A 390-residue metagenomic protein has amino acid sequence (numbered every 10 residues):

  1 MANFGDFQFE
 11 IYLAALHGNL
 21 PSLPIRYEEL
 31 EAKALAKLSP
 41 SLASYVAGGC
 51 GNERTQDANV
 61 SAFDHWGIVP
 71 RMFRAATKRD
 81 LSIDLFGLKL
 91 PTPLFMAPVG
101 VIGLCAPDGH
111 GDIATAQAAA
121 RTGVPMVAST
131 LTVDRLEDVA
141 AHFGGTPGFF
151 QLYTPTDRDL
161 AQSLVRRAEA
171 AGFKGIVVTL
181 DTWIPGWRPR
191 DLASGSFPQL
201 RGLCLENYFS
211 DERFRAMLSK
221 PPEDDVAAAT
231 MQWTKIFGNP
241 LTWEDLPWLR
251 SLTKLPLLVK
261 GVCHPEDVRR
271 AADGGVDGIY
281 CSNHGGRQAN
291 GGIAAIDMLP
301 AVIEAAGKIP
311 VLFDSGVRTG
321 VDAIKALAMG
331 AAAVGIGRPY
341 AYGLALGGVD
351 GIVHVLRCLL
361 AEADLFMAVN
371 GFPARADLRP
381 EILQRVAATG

Functional and structural regions predicted by a protein language model:
M1-G87, G195-L241, A376-L378, Q384-G390: An N-cap/entry alpha-helix motif that binds or orients negatively charged groups
N59, G291-V302, L344-D364: C-terminal helical cap(s) of enzyme catalytic domains, especially alpha/beta-barrels
G67, S82-D84, K89, P93-A97 (+3 more regions): Short, conserved beta-strand segments within well-ordered enzyme catalytic domains that often line or immediately flank
L90-D134: Glycine-rich active-site/cofactor-binding loop and its immediate structural neighborhood
L94-I102, T146-Y153, A227-Q232: Short, basic, glycine/proline-bearing loop/turn elements
A116-Q117, R121, H142, T156-F313 (+1 more regions): Alpha/beta enzyme core
R121-A161: A gly/proline- and charged-residue-enriched helix-loop-helix capping module
G371: Active-site-adjacent helical/loop segments in soluble small-molecule enzymes
